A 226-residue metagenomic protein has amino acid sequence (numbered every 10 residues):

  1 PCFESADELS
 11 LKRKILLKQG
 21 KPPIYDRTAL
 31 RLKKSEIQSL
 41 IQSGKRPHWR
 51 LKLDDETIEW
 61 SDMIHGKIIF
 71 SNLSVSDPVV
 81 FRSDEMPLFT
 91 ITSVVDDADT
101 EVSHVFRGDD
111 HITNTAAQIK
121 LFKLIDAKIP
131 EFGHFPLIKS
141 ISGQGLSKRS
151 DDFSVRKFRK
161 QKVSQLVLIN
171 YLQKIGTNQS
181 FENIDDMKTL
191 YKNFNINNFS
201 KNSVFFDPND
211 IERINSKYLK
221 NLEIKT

Functional and structural regions predicted by a protein language model:
S5-K148, S154-F158, Q179: Active-site cores that bind ATP or allylic diphosphates and position pyrophosphate for catalysis
T113, I125-T226: Catalytic adenosine-cofactor/nucleotide-binding cores of aminoacyl-tRNA synthetases and other
